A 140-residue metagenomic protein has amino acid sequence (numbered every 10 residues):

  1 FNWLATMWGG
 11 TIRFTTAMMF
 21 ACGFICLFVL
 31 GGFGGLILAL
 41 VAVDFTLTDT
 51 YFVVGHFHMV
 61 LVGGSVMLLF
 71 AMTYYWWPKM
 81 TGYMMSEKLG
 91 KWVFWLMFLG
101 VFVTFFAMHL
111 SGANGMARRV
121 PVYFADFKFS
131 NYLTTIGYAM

Functional and structural regions predicted by a protein language model:
F1-A5, T16-A42, Y51-G82, S86-M140: Hydrophobic cores of alpha-helical transmembrane segments in multi-pass integral membrane proteins
T6-G10: Short amphipathic alpha-helical coupling elements at transmembrane boundaries
F45-L47: Active-site-adjacent structural elements in folded domains
